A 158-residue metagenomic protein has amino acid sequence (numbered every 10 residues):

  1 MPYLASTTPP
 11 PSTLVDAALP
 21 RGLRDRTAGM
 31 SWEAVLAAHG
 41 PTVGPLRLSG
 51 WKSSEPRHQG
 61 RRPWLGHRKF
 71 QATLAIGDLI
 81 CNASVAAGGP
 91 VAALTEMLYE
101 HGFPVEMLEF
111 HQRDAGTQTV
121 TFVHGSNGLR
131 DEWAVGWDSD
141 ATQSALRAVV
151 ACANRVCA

Functional and structural regions predicted by a protein language model:
P2-N127: Terminal or standalone catalytic/regulatory effector modules within metabolic enzymes and repeat proteins
H124-A158: Mixed-charge, glycine-accented linear interaction segment located at domain edges/termini
